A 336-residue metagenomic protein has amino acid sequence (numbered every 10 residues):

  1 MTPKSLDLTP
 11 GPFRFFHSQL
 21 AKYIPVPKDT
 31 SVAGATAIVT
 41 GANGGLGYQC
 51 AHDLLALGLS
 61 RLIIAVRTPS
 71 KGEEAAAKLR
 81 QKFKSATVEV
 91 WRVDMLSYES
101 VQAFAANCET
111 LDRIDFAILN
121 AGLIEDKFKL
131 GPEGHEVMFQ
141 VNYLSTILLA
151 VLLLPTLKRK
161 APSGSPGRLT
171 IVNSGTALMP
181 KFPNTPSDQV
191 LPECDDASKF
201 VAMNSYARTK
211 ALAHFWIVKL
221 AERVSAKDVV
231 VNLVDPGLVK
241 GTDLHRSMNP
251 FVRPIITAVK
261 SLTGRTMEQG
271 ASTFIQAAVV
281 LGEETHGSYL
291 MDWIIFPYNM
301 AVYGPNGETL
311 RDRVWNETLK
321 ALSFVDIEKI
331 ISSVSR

Functional and structural regions predicted by a protein language model:
K4-H245, E328-S335: Rossmann-fold NAD(P)H-dependent dehydrogenase/reductase core
Q19-L20, F296-Y303: Short, contiguous pre-domain boundary segments
V66, K84, M95, K129 (+3 more regions): Intrinsic disorder
A75, A213-W216, G270-F274, V314 (+1 more regions): Alpha-helical packing segments of well-folded alpha/beta enzyme cores
V101, T257-Y298, E308-L310, K320: C-terminal helical subdomain
L169, V231-N232, F274, G287-L290 (+1 more regions): A recurrent short beta-strand within the Rossmann-like NAD(P)-dependent oxidoreductase core
S247-P254: Mobile gating loops/cap/lid regions near enzyme active sites that modulate substrate access
N316-R336: C-terminal helix/juxtamembrane-tail motif
